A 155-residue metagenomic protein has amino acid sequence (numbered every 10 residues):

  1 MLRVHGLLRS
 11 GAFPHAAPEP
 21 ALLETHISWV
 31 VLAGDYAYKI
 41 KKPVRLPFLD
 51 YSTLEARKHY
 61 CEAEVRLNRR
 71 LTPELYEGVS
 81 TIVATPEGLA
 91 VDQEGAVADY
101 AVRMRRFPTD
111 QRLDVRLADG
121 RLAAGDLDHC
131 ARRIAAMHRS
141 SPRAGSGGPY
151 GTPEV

Functional and structural regions predicted by a protein language model:
M1-V155: Conserved ATP-binding subdomain of kinase catalytic cores across diverse folds
